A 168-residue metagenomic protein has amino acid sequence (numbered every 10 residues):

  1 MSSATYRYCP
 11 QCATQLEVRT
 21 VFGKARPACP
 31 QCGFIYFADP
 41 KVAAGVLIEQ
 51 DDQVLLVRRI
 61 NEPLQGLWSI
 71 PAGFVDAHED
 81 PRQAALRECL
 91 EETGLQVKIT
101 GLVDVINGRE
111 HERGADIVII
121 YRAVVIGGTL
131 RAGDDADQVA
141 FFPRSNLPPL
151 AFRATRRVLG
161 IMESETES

Functional and structural regions predicted by a protein language model:
S2-T5, G23-A25: Short metal-coordination and nucleic-acid-contact micro-motifs, chiefly zinc-binding Cys/His arrays
C9-C12, C29-C32: Short cysteine-rich clusters marking metal-coordination/redox-active sites
L16-V18, F37: Short functional micro-motifs and their immediate structural scaffolds
A25-Q31, G101-V103: Short Pro/Gly-enriched beta-strand edge/turn motifs at strand-loop
Q31-L55: Conserved N-terminal beta-strand and adjoining loop/helix that marks the start of the Nudix/MutT-like hydrolase domain
E49-E91: Conserved Nudix-box catalytic region and its N-terminal flanking loop in Nudix hydrolases and closely related
V75-I99, D104-I161: Unchanged
E165-S168: Charged phosphate-binding loop/patch that engages nucleotide di/tri-phosphates or the phosphate backbone of nucleic
